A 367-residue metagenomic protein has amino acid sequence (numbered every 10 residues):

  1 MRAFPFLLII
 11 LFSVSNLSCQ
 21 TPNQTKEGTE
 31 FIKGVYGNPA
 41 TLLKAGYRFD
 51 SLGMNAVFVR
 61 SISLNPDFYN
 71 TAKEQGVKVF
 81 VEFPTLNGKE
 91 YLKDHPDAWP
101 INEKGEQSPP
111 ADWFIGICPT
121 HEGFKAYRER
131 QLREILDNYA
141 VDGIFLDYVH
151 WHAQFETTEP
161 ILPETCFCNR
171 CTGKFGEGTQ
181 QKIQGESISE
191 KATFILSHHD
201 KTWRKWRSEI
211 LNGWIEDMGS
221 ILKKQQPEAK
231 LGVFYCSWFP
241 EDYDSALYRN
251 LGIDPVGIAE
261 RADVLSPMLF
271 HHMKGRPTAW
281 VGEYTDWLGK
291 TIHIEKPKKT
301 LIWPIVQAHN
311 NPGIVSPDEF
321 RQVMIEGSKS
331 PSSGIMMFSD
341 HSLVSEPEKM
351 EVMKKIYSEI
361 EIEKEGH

Functional and structural regions predicted by a protein language model:
F12-K26: Bacterial Sec-dependent signal peptides at the C-terminal "C-region" and cleavage site
K33-D67, N138-G143, I258-V264, K329-I335: Catalytic domains of carbohydrate-active enzymes, especially glycoside hydrolases
V35-D50, F124-I135, S245-I258, V315-E326: Short, acidic/polar
A45, F49-P100, W206-Q225: Aromatic-lined substrate-binding rim segments of carbohydrate-active enzymes
F80-Y139, E156, S187-D200: Active-site-adjacent "subsite" loops/lids of carbohydrate-active enzymes
R128, I135, I144-D147, L222 (+3 more regions): Conserved, mostly hydrophobic/aromatic
I183-G185, K191-V315: Glycoside hydrolase catalytic-domain groove-lining segments
R261-T278, T291-H367: Substrate-binding cleft of secreted/luminal carbohydrate-active enzymes
